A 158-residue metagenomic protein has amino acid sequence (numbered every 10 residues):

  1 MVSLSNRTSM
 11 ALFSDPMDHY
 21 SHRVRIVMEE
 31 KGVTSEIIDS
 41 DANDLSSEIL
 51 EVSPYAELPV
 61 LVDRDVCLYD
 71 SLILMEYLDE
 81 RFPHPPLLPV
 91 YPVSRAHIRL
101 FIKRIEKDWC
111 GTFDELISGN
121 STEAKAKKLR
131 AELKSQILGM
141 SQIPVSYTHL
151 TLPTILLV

Functional and structural regions predicted by a protein language model:
M1-Y147: GST-like domain detector, emphasizing the conserved glutathione-binding G-site in the N-terminal thioredoxin-like
T148-T154: Conserved small/polar residues in nucleotide/adenosyl-binding loops
